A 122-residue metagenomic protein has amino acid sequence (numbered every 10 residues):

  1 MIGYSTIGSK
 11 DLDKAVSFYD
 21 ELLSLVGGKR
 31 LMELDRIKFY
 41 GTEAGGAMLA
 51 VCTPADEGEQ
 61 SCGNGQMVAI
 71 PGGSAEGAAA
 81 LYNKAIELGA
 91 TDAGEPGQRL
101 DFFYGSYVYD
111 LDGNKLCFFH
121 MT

Functional and structural regions predicted by a protein language model:
M1, S61-N64, L100: Short glycine-enriched loop/turn motifs at secondary-structure junctions
M1-V16, V68, T122: N-terminal beta-strand motif that seeds the catalytic metal site of vicinal oxygen chelate
I7-M48: Core segments of cupin and vicinal oxygen chelate
G8, G63-G65, G94: Glycine-centered small-residue hotspots that permit tight backbone geometry or close packing
A15, Y19, A78, A85: Hydrophobic pocket/interface hotspot
V26, Y82-T122: Vicinal oxygen chelate
K38, Q66, F102-S106: Short beta-strand micro-motifs in enzyme catalytic cores
G41-Y82: Long, continuous compositionally biased terminal/linker segments
